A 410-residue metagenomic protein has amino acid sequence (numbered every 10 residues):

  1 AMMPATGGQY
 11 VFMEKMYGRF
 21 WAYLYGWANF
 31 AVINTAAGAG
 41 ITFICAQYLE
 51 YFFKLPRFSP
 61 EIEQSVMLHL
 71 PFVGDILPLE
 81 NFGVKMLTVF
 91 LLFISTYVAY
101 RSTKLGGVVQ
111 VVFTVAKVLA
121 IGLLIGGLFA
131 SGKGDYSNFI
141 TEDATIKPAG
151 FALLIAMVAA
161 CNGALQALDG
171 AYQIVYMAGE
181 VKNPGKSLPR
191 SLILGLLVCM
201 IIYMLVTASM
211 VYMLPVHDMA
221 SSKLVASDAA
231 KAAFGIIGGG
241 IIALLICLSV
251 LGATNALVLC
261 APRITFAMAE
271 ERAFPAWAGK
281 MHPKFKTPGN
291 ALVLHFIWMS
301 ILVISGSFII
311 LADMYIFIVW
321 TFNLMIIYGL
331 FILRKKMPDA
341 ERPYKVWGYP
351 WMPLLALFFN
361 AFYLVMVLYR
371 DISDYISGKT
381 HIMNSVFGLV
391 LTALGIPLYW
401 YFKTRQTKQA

Functional and structural regions predicted by a protein language model:
A1-L92, Y97-Y100, C247-A267, S307-T321: Hydrophobic transmembrane alpha-helices that form the core helical bundles of multi-pass secondary transporters
V11-F12, G18, E50-M67, T141-A149 (+3 more regions): TM-loop-TM module centered on a large, flexible mid-protein loop between adjacent transmembrane helices in multi-pass
W27-F30, T96-Y97, I125, T207-S209 (+5 more regions): Alpha-helical transmembrane segments of multipass membrane proteins
G40-Y48, F53-E61, M67-N81, K104-F113 (+5 more regions): Transmembrane helix-loop boundary segments of multi-pass membrane transporters
Q47-R57, V115-A144, A167, A208-L214 (+3 more regions): Hydrophobic alpha-helical segments and their helix-loop junctions in multi-pass secondary transporters
G83-G134, L192, Y315-M325, P350-L355 (+1 more regions): Membrane-interface loop-to-helix entry segments
V112-A116, V175-V211, I264: Junctions where cytoplasmic loops transition into the N-terminal start of transmembrane alpha-helices in multi-pass
W277-T287, N323-V386: C-terminal membrane-solvent junction of multi-pass transporters and transport-like membrane proteins
